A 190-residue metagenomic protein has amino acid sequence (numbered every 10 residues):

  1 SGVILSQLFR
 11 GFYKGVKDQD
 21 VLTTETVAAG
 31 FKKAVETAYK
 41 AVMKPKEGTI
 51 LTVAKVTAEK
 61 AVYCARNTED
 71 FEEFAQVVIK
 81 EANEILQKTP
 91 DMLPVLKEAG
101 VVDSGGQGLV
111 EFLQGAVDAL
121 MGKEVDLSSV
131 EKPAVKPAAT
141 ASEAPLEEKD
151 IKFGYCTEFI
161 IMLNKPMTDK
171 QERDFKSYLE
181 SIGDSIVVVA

Functional and structural regions predicted by a protein language model:
S1-A190: N-terminal loops that bind phosphate or other acidic moieties and the adjacent beta-alpha structural core
